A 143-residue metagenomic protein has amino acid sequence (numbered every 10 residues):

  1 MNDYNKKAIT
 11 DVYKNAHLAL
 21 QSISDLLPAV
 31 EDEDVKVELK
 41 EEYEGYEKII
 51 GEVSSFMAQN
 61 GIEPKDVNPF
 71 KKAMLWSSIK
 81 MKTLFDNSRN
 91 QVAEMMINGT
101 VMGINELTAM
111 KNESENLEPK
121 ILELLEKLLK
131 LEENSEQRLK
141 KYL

Functional and structural regions predicted by a protein language model:
M1-L143: Amphipathic alpha-helical hairpins
